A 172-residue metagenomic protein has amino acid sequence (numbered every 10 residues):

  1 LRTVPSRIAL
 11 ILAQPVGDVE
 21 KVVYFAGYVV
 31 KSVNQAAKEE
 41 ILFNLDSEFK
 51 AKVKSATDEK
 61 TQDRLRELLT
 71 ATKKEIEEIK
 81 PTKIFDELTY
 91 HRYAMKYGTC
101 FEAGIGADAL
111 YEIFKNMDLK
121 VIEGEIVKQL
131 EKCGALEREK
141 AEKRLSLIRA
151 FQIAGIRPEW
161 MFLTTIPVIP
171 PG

Functional and structural regions predicted by a protein language model:
L1-G172: Conserved core architecture of multi-subunit DNA-directed RNA polymerases
